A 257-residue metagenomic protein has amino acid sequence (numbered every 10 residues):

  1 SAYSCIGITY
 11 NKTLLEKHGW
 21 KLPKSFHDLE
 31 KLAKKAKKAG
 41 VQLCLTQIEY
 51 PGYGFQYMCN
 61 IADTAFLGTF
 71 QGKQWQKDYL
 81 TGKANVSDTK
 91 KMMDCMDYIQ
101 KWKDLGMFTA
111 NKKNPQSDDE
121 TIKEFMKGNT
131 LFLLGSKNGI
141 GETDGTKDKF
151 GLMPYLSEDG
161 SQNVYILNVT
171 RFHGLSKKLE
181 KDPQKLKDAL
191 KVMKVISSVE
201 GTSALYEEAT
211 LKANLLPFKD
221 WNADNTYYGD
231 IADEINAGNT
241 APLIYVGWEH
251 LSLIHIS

Functional and structural regions predicted by a protein language model:
S1-K24, E30, I48-L80, L167-K177 (+1 more regions): Periplasmic solute-binding protein
S1-L15, L43, E158-I166, G238-G247: A structural signal for short loop-to-beta-strand junctions that line the ligand-binding cleft of periplasmic/secreted
H18, D144-A209: Extracytoplasmic/periplasmic substrate-recognition and gating elements
H18-L22, Q100-Q116, G145-K149: A local structural motif
F26-E30, K112-M126: Short helix-initiation/N-cap motifs at beta->coil->alpha
A33-K35, K77-K113: Glycine-centered hinge/linker elements that transmit conformational signals in sensory and ligand-binding systems
A65-D94, S157-Y165, D220: Short, solvent-exposed loop/beta-turn-alpha elements that line the ligand-binding surface or hinge of extracytoplasmic
L167, L211-K219, A223, G229-S257: C-terminal capping/gating helix-and-loop segments adjacent to ligand/active sites or protein-protein/ligand interfaces
